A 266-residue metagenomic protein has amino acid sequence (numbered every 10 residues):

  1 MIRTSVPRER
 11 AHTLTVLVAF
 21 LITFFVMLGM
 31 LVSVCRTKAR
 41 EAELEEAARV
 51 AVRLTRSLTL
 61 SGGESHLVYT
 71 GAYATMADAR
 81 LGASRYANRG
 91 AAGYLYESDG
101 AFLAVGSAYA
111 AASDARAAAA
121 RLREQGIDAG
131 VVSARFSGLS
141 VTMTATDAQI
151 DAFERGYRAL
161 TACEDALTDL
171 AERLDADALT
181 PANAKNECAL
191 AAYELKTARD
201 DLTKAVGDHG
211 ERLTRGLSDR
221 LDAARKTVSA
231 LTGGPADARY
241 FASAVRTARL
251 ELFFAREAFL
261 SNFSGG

Functional and structural regions predicted by a protein language model:
M1-R8: N-terminal Lys/Arg-rich, disordered targeting/topogenic segments
R10-V16, S57, A152: Short S/T/G/P-rich N-terminal loop/turn motif that feeds into the first structured element of a domain
L14-S33: Hydrophobic membrane-insertion alpha-helices, especially the h-region of bacterial N-terminal signal peptides
K38-A148: Solvent-exposed beta-strand motifs enriched in subsets of small alpha/beta binding domains, especially certain
Q125-V131, G156-L170, A236-A242: Short flexible/disordered coil segments
G130-T142, L167-D177, R212, T247: Hydrophobic transmembrane alpha-helix bundles
A148-T227, A255: Alpha-helical segments in soluble extracytoplasmic regions
K204, D208-G266: Extracytoplasmic/luminal low-complexity segments enriched in Pro/Gly and acidic/polar residues that act as flexible
